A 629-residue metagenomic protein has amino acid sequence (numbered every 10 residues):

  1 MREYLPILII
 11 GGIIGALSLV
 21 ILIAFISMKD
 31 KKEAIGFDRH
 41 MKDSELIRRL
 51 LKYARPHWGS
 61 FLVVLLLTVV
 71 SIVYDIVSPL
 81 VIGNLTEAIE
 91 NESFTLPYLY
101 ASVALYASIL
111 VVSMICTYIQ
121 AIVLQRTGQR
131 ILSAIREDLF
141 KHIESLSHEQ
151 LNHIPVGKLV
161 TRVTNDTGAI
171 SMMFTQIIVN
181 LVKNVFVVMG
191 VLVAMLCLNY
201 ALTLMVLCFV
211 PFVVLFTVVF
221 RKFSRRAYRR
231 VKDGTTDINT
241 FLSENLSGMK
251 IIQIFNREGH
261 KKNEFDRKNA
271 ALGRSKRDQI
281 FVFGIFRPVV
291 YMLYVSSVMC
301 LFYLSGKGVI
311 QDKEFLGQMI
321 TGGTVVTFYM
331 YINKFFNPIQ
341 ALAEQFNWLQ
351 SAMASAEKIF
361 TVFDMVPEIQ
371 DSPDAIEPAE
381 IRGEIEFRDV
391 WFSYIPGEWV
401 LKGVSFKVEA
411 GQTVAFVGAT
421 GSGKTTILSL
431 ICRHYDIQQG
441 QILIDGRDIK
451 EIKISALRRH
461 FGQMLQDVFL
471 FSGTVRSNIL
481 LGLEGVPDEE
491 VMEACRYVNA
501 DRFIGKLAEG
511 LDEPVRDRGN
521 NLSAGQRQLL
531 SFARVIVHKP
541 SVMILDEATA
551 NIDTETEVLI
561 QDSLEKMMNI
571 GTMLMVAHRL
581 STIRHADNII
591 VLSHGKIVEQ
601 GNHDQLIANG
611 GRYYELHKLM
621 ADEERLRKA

Functional and structural regions predicted by a protein language model:
M1-F37, F61-C116, C197-A201, Y303 (+1 more regions): Transmembrane helix-loop-helix hairpins at lipid-water interfaces of multipass membrane proteins, especially the type-1
R2-E3, L66, Y74-S78, N84 (+7 more regions): Hydrophobic alpha-helical transmembrane segments of ABC transporter permease domains
F25-D43, L66, Y74-E87, I109-V156 (+11 more regions): Juxtamembrane helix-loop junctions of ABC transporter transmembrane domains
D43-P56, L159: A short amphipathic helical element positioned immediately N-terminal to and/or at the very start of a transmembrane
R55-G59, H148-E149, N165-F174, I178 (+6 more regions): An intracellular "coupling" helix at the cytosolic face of ABC transporter transmembrane type-1 domains
N91-T95, A101, A194-C208, D278-E357 (+1 more regions): Helix-loop-helix
D364, D371-S372, P378-A629: ABC-type nucleotide-binding domain
